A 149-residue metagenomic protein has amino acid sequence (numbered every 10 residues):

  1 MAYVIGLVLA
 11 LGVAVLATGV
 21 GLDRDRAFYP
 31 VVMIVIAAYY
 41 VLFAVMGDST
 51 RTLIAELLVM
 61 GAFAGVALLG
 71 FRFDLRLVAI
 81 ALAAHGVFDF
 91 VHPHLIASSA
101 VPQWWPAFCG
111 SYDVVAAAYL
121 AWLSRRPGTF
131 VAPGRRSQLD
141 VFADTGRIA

Functional and structural regions predicted by a protein language model:
M1-A10, T50-L58, A107: Structural signature of hydrophobic alpha-helical transmembrane segments
I5-L22: N-terminal signal-anchor/start-transfer transmembrane helix
L11-V15, I36-V41, L58-V66: Hydrophobic, membrane-inserted alpha-helices
V13-A17, L68-R76, Q103, S111-R135: Membrane-water interface at the C-terminal end of transmembrane alpha helices
V20-Y29, L68-I80: Membrane-helix interface "capping/anchor" motifs
R26-V35, I54-V59, V78-A84: Cytoplasmic-side transmembrane-helix entry/capping segments in multi-pass membrane proteins
R72-I80, F88-W104: Membrane-helix boundary connector in multi-pass membrane proteins
T129-A149: Short, highly charged, low-complexity non-transmembrane loops/tails of multi-pass membrane proteins
